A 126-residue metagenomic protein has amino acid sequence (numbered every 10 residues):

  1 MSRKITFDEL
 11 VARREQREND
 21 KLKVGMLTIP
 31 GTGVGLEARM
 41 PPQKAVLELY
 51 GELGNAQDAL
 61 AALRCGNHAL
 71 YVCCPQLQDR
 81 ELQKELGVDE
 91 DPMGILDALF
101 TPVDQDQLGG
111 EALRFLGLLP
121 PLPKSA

Functional and structural regions predicted by a protein language model:
M1-R17: Low-complexity intrinsically disordered segments
S2-K4, N19-M26, P30-A126: Short, surface-exposed, charged amphipathic helix/loop patches that serve as local interaction elements
